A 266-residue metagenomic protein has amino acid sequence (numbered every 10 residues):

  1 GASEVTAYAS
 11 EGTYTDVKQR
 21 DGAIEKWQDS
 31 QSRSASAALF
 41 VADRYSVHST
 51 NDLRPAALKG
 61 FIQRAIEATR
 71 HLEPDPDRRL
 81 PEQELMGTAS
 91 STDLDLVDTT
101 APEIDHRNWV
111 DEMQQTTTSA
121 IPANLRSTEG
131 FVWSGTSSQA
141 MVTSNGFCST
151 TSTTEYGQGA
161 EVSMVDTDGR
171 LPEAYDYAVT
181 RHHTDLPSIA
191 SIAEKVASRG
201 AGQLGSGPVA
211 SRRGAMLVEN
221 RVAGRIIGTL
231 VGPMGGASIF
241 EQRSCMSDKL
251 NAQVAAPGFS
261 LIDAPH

Functional and structural regions predicted by a protein language model:
G1-H266: Active-site bordering "gate/hinge" segments that shape substrate access to catalytic or cofactor-binding pockets
